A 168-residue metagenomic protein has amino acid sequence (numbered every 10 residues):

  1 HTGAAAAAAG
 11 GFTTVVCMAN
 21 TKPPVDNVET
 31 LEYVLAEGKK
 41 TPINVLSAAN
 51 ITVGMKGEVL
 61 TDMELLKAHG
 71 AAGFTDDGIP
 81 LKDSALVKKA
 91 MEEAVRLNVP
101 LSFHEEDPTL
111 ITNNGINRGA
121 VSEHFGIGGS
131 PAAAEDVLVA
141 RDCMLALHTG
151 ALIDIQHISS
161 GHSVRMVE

Functional and structural regions predicted by a protein language model:
H1-G38: Metal-associated gating/positioning segment near the N- to mid-region
F12-C17, I43-L46, R118-I127: Gly-rich Lys/Arg/Thr-decorated short loops/hinges at beta-loop-alpha junctions or inter-strand turns that position
V16-C17, S47, F103, I155: Hydrophobic residues in well-ordered beta-strands that form the structural core
N20-P24, I51-V53, P80-L81: Short histidine/acidic/glycine/proline-rich micro-motifs that form metal- and phosphate-coordinating active-site loops
V34-K40, M63-A68: Acidic (Asp/Glu)-rich catalytic clusters
A36-I51: A glycine-rich helix N-cap at a beta->alpha junction
G54-E58: Conserved phosphate-binding/catalytic loop of the ribokinase/pfkB sugar-kinase fold
V59-E168: Histidine/acidic residue-rich metal-binding segments in metalloenzymes
